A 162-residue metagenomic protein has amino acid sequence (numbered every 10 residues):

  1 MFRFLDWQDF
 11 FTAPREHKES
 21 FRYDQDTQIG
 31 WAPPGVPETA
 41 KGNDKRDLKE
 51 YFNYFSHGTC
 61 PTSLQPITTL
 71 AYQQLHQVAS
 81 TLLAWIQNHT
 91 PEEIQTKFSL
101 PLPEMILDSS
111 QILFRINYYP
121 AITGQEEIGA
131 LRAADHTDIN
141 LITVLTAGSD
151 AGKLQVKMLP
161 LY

Functional and structural regions predicted by a protein language model:
M1-Y162: Peripheral, non-catalytic segments flanking oxidoreductase cores
